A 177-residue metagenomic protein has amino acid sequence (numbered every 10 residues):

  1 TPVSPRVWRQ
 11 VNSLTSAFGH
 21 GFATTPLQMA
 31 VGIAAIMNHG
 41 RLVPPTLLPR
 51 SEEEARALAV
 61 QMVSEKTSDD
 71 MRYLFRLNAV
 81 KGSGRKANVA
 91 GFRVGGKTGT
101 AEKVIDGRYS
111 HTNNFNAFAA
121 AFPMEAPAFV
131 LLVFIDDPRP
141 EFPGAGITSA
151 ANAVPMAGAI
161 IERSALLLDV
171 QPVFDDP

Functional and structural regions predicted by a protein language model:
T1-R139, S149, A153: Beta-lactam-recognizing serine transpeptidase/beta-lactamase-like catalytic domain environment
E53-A59, R72, A151-P177: Short, gly/Ser/Thr-rich active-site loops of penicillin-recognizing serine hydrolases
T67, A79, F142, L166-L168 (+1 more regions): A general structural signal for short secondary-structure boundary/capping elements
G144-T148: Short, solvent-exposed loop/turn segments at secondary-structure boundaries
